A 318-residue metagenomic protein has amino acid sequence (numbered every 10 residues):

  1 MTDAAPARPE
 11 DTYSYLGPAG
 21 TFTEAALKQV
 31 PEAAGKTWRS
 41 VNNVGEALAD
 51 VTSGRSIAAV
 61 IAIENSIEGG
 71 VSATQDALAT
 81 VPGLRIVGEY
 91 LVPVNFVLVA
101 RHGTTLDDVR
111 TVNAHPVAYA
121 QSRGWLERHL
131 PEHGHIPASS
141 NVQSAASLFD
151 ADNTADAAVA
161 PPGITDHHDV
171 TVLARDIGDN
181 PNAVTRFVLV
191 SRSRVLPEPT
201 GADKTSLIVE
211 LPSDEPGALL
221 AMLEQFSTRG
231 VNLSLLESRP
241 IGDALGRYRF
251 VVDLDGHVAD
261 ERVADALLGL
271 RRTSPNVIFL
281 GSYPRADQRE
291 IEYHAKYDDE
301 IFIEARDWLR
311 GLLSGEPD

Functional and structural regions predicted by a protein language model:
M1-D318: Domain-level signature for soluble enzymes in the chorismate/prephenate branch of the shikimate pathway
